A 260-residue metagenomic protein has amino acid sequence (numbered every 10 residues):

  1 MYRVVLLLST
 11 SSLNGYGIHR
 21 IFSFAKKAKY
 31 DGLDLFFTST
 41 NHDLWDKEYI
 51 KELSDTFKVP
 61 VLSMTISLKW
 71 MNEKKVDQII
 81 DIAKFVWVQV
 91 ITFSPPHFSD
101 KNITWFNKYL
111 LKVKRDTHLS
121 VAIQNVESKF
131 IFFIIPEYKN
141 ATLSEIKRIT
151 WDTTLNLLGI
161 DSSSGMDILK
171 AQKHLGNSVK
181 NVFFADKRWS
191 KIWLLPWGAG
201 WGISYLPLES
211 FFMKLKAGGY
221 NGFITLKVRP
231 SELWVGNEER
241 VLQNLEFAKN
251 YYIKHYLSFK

Functional and structural regions predicted by a protein language model:
M1-T10, N14-K26, E48, D55 (+5 more regions): Histidine-acidic metal/acid-base catalytic patches
R3, D31, L35-Y109, R115-S120 (+4 more regions): Structural motif corresponding to the early beta-alpha repeats
L8, L33-L35, M64, F93 (+4 more regions): Conserved beta-strand positions
S12-G15, T38-T40, S67-M71, P96-F98 (+2 more regions): Short beta->alpha connector loops
S120-A141: Conserved anion-binding
K129-F130, T154-N156: Conserved beta-alpha-beta core of the PfkB/ribokinase-like small-molecule kinase fold
